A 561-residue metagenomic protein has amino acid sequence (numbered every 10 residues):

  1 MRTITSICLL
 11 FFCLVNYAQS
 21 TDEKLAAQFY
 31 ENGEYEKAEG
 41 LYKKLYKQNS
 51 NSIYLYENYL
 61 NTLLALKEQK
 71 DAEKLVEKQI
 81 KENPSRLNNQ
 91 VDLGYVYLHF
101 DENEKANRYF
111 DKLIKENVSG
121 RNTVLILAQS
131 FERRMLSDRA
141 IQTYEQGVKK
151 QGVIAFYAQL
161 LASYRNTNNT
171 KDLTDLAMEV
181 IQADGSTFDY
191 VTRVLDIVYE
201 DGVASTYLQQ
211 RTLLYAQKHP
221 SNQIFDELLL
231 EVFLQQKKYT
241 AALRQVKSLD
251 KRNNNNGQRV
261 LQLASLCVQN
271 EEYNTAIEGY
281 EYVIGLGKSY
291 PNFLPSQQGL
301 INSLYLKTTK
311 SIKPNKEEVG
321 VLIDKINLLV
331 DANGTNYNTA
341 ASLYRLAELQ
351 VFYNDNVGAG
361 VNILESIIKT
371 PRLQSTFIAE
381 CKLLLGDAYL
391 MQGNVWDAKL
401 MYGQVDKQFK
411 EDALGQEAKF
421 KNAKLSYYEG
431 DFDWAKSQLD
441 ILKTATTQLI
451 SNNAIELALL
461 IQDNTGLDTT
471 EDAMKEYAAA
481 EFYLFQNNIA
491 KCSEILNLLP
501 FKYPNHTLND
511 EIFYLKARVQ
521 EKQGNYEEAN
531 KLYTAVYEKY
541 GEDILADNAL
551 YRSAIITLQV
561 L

Functional and structural regions predicted by a protein language model:
M1-I4: Positively charged n-region of N-terminal signal peptides that target proteins for export
S6-C8, Y56: Sec-dependent N-terminal signal peptides
L9-L10, A418: Short non-domain terminal segments
C13-V15: N-terminal signal peptide c-region/cleavage motif recognized by signal peptidases
A18-L561: Acidic, polar-rich low-complexity tracts and alpha-helical solenoid repeat scaffolds
